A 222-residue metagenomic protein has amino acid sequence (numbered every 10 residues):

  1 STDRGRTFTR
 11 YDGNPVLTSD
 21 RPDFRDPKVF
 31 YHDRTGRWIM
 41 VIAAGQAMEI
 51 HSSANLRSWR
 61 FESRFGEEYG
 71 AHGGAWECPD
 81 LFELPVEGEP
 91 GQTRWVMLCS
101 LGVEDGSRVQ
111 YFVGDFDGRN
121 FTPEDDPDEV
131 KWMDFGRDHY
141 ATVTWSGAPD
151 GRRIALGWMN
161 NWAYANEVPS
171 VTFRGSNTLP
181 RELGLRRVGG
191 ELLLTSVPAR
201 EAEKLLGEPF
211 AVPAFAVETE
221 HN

Functional and structural regions predicted by a protein language model:
S1-T2, I50-L56: Conserved Ser/Thr-centered positions that define the repeating blades of beta-propeller domains
G5-Y31, I42, R60-E83, N120-T142 (+2 more regions): Surface loop/turn signatures of beta-propeller and other carbohydrate-active proteins
Y31-G36, E83-G91, A148-G151: Residue-level detector of Asp-centered blade-edge/turn motifs that repeat once per structural unit in beta-propeller
W38-I42, W95-M97, A155: Hydrophobic beta-strand segments that make up the repeating blades of beta-propeller and related beta-repeat
Q46-A47, G102-D105, W162-A163: Short glycine/acidic-enriched loop and turn motifs that connect beta-strands
A47-E49, Q110: A short loop-to-beta-strand structural motif that recurs across blades of beta-propeller domains
E87-V113: Loop/turn-rich, solvent-exposed surfaces of beta-rich toroidal or solenoidal domains
P90, Q110-N222: Beta-rich accessory regions
